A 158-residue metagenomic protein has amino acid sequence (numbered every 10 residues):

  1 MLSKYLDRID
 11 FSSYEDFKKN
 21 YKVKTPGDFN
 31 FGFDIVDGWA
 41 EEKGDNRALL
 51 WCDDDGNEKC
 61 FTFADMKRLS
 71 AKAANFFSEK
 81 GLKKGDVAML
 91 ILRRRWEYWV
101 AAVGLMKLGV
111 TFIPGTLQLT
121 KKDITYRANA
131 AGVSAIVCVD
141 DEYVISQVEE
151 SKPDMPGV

Functional and structural regions predicted by a protein language model:
M1-R8, G27-L49, R68: A short N-terminal helical cap/helix-turn-helix that marks the beginning of AMP-binding/adenylate-forming
S3, E15, E41-K43, D55 (+2 more regions): A generic structural signal for short, solvent-exposed coil/turn residues that cap or connect secondary-structure
S12-K22: Short, contiguous pre-domain boundary segments
K22-G27, R94: Active-site diphosphate/adenylate-binding microenvironment
P26-N30, C60, Q118: Short, solvent-exposed loop/helix junctions and linker helices that flank or host conserved functional motifs
D45, L49-V103, T120-T125: Conserved AMP-binding/adenylate-forming core of the ANL superfamily
E79, V103, K107-V158: Structural core segment of the AMP-binding/adenylate-forming
